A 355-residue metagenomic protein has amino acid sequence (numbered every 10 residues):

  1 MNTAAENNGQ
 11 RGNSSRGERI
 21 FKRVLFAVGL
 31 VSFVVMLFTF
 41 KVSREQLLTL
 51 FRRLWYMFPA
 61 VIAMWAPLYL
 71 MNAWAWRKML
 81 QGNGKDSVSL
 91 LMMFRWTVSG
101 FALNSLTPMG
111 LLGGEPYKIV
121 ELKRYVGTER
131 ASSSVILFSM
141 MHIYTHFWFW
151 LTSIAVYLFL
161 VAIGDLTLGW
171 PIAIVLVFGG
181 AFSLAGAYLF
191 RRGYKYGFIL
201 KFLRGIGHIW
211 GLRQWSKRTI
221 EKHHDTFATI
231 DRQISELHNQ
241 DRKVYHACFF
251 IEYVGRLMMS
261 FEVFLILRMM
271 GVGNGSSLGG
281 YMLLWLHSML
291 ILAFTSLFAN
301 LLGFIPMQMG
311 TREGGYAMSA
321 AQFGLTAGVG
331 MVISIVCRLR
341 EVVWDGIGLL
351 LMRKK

Functional and structural regions predicted by a protein language model:
M1-V98, T167-N300, M331-S334, V342-K355: Predominantly cytoplasmic-facing regulatory/coupling regions of multi-pass membrane proteins
L90-R95, Y125-M140, T326-V336: Membrane-interface alpha-helices at helix entry/exit sites of multi-pass transporters
F94-Y125, E221-D231: Extended non-transmembrane interhelical loops and adjacent amphipathic helices of multipass membrane proteins
S99-N104, S133-T145, A247, I251 (+1 more regions): Alpha-helical transmembrane segments of multi-pass membrane proteins
A102-M109, L290-M309, E313: Transmembrane alpha-helix interface/packing and boundary motifs in multi-pass membrane proteins, characterized by
G110-K123, T152, F304-Q322: Re-entrant/interfacial helical elements at transmembrane boundaries that shape and gate the permeation pathway
W150-G164: Transmembrane alpha-helix termini and helix-breaking/packing motifs in multi-pass membrane transporters
I220, G303-P306, Y316-V336: Hydrophobic alpha-helical transmembrane segments in multi-pass integral membrane proteins
